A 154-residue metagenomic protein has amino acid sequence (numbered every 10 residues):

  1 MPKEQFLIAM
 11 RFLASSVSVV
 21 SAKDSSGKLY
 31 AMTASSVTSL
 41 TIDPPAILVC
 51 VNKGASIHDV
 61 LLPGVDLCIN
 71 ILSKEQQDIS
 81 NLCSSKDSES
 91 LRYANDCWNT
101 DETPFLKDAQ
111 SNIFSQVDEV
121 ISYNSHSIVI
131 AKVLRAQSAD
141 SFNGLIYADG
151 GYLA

Functional and structural regions predicted by a protein language model:
M1-A154: Basic, polyanion-binding surface patches
